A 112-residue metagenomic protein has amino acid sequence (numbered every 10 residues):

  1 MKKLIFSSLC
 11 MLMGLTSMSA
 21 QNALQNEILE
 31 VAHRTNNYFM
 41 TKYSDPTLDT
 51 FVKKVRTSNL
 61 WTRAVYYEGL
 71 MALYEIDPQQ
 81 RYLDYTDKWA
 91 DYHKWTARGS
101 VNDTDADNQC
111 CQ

Functional and structural regions predicted by a protein language model:
M1-A23: Bacterial Sec-dependent N-terminal signal peptides
Q21-Y92: Low-complexity, Ser/Thr/Pro/Gly-enriched N-terminal "stalk/linker" regions
T86-Q112: Blade-loop segments of beta-propeller domains
